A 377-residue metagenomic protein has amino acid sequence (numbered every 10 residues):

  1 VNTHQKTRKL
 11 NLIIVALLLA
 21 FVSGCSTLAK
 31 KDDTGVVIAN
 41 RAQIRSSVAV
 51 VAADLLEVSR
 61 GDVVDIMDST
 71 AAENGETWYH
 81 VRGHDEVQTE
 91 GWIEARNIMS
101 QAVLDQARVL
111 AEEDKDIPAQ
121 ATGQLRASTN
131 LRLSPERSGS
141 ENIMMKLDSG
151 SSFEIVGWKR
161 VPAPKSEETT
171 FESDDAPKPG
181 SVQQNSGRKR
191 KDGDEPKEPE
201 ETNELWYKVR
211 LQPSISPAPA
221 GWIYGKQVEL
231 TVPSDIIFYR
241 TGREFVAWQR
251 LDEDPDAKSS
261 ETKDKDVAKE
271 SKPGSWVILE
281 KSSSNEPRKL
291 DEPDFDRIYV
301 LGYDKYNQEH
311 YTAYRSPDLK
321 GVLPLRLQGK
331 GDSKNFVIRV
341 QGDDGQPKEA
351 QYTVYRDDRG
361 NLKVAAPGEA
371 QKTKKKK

Functional and structural regions predicted by a protein language model:
N2-I14: Bacterial N-terminal signal peptides that target proteins for export
F21-G24: C-terminal motif of bacterial Sec signal peptides marking the signal peptidase cleavage site
S26-T34, A39, Q43, D65 (+7 more regions): Boundary regions of SH3-family modules and the immediately adjacent low-complexity/disordered segments in eukaryotic
N40-A49, R126-S138: Short, structured beta-strand/loop micro-motifs enriched in basic residues and often containing a Trp
A53-A72, G139-E201: Conserved beta-strand/loop element in small beta-rich adapter and peptidoglycan-binding domains
N74-T77: Short acidic/glycine-enriched loop/turn segments that link adjacent beta-strands
P273-D291, D332-D343: Short beta-strand elements that form the blades of beta-propeller/WD-repeat-like and other beta-sheet-rich scaffold
A313-G342: A eukaryote-biased signal for long
